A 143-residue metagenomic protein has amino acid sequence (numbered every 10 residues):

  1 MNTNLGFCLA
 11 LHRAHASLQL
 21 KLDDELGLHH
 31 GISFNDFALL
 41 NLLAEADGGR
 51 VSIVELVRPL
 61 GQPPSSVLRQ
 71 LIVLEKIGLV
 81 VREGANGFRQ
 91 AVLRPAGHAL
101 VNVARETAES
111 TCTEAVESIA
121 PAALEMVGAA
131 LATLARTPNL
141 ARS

Functional and structural regions predicted by a protein language model:
M1-H30, I77-L79, A99, E125 (+1 more regions): N-terminal leader segment of winged-helix/HTH proteins
M1-N2, E106, P121-S143: C-terminal regulatory/oligomerization modules of transcriptional regulators
N4-F7, D36, N86: The cytosolic transmitter module of two-component sensor histidine kinases
C8, H12-H15, R94, G128-L131 (+1 more regions): Generic structural concept
S17, K21-E25, P59, V103 (+3 more regions): Solvent-exposed, charged/polar functional surfaces in cytosolic regulatory/catalytic domains
L20-S65: N-terminal helix-turn-helix DNA-binding core of bacterial DNA-binding proteins
I72-A129: Charged, amphipathic alpha-helical coiled-coil/dimerization segments
